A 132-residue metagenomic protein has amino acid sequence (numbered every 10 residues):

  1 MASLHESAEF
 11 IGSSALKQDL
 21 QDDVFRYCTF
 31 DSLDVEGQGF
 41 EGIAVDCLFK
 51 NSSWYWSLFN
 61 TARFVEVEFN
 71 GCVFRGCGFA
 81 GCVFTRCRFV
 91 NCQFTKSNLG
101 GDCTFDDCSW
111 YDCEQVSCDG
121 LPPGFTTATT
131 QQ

Functional and structural regions predicted by a protein language model:
M1-Q132: Tandem repeat scaffolds
